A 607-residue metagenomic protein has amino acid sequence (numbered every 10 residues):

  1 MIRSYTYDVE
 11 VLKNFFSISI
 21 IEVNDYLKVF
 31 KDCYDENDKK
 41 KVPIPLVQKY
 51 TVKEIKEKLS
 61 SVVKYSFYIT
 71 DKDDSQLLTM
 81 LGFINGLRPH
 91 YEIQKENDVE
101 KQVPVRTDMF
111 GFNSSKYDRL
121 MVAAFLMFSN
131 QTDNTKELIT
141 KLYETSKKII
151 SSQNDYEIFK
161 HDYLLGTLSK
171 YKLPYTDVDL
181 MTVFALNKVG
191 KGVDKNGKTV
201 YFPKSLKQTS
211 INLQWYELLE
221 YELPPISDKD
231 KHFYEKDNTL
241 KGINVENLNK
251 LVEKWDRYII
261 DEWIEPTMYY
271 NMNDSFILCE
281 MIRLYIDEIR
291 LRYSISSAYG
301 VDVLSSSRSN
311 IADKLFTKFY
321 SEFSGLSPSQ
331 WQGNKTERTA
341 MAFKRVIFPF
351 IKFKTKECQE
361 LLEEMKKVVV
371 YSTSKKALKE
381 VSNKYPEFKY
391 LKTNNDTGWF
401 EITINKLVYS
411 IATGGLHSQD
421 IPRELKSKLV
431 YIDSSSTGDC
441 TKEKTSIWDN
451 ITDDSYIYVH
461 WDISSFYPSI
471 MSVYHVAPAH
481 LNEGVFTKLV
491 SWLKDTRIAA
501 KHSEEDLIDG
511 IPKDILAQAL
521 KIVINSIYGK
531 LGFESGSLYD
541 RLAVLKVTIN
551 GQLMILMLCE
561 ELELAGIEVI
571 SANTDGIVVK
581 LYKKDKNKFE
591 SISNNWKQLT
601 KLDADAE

Functional and structural regions predicted by a protein language model:
M1-V9: Long, highly charged low-complexity segments
T6, N14, N24-E607: Conserved acidic
F16-I18: Charged, amphipathic alpha-helical stretches
I21: Basic, amphipathic juxtamembrane/active-site segments that coordinate anionic phosphate or diphosphate groups
